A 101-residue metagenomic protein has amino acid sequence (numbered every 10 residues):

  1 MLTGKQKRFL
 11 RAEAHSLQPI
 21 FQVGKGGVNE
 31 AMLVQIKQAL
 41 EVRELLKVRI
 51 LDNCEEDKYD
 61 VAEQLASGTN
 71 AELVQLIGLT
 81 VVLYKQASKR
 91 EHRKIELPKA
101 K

Functional and structural regions predicted by a protein language model:
M1-K101: Positively charged, polar, low-complexity stretches
